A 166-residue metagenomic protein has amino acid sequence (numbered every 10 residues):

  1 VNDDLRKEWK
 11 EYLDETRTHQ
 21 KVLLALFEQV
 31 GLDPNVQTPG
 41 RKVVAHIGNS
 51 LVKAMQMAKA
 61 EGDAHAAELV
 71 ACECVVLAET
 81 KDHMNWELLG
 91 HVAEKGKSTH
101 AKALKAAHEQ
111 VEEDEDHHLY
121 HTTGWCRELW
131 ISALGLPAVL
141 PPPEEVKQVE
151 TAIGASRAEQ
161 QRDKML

Functional and structural regions predicted by a protein language model:
V1-L166: Amphipathic alpha-helical hairpins
